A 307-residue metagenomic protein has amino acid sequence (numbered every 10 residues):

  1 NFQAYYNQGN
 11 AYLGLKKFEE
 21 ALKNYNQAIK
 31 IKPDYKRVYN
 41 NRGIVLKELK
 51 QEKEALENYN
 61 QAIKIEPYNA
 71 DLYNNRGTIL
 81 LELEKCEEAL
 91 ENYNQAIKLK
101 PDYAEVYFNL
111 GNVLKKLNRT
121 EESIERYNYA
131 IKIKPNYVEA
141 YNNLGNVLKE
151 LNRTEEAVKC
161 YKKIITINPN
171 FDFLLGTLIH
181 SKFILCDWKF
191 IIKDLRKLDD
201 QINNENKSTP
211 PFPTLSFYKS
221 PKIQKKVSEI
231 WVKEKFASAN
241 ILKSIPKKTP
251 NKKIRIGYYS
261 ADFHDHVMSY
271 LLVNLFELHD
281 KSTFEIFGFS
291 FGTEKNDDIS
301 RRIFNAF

Functional and structural regions predicted by a protein language model:
N1-F307: Alpha-helical solenoid repeat scaffolds of the TPR/TPR-like class and their adjacent stem/linker regions that mediate
